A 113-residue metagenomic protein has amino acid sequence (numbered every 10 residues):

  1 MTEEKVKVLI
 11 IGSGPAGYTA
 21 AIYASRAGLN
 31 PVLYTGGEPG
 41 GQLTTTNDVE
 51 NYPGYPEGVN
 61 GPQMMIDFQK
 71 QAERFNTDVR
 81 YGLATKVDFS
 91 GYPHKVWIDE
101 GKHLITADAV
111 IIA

Functional and structural regions predicted by a protein language model:
M1-V8, I66, R74: Extreme N-terminal leader/targeting segments of oxidoreductases
E4-V6, E100-A109: Core beta-strand elements of the Rossmann-like FAD/NAD(P) dinucleotide-binding domain in flavoenzyme oxidoreductases
K7-L33: N-terminal Rossmann-like FAD-binding beta1-loop-alpha1 element of flavoenzymes
I11, T106, V110-A113: Redox-cofactor binding/interface segments in oxidoreductases and associated redox assembly factors
A16, E38-P39: Conserved Rossmann-like nucleotide-cofactor binding loop
V32-Y34, R80, I111: Hydrophobic/aromatic beta-strand patches that form the interior of the parallel beta-sheet core in alpha/beta enzyme
G36-E38, A84: Short, ordered loop/turn segments at secondary-structure junctions
T44-L104: N-terminal Rossmann-like dinucleotide/flavin-binding domain of flavoprotein oxidoreductases that bind FAD/FMN
